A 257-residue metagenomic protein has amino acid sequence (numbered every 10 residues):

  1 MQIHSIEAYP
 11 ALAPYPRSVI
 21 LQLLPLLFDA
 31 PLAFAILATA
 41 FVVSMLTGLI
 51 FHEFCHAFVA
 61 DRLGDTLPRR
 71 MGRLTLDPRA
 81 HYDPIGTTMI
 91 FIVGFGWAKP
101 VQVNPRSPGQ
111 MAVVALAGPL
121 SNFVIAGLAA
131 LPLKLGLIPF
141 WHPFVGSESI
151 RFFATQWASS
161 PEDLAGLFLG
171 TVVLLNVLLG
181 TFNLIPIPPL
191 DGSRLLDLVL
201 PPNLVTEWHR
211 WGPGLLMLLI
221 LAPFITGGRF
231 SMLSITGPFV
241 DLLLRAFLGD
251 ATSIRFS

Functional and structural regions predicted by a protein language model:
Q2-S257: Hydrophobic transmembrane alpha-helices and their immediate loop junctions in multi-pass integral membrane proteins
